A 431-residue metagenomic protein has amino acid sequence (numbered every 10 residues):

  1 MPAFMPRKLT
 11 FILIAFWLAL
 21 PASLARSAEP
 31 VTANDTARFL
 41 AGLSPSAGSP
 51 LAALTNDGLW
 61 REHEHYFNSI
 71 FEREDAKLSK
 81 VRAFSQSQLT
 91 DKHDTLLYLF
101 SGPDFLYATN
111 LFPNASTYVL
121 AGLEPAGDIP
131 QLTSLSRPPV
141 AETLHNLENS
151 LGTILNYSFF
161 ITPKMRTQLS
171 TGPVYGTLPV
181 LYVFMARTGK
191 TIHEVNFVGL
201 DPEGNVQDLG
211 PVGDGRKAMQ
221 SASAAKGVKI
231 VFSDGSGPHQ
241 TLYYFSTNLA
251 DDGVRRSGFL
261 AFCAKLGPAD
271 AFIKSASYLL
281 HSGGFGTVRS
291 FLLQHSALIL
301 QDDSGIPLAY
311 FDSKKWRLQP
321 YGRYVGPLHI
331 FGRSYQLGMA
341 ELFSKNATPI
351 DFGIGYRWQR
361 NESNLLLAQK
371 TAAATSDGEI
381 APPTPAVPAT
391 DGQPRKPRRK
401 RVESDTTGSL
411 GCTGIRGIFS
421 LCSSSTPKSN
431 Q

Functional and structural regions predicted by a protein language model:
P2-I12: Bacterial N-terminal signal peptides that target proteins for export
T10-P21: Bacterial N-terminal signal peptides
S23-S27: Sec/Tat signal peptide C-region and signal peptidase I cleavage site
A28-T153, K229-V231, P238-Q431: Non-globular targeting/processing and membrane-anchoring segments
L89-T90, P179-K190, K217-A218, D234: Short, surface-exposed basic-aromatic patches at helix termini and helix-loop junctions that form
S101-F112, N156-P179: Short, thiol/selenol-centered motifs that function as redox-active sites or metal-ligating centers
L120-P125, A186-E194: Conserved helix-turn-beta segment immediately C-terminal to the redox Cys motif in thioredoxin-like folds
L169-S170, E194-Q240: Short aromatic loop motif centered on NTY/YTY
